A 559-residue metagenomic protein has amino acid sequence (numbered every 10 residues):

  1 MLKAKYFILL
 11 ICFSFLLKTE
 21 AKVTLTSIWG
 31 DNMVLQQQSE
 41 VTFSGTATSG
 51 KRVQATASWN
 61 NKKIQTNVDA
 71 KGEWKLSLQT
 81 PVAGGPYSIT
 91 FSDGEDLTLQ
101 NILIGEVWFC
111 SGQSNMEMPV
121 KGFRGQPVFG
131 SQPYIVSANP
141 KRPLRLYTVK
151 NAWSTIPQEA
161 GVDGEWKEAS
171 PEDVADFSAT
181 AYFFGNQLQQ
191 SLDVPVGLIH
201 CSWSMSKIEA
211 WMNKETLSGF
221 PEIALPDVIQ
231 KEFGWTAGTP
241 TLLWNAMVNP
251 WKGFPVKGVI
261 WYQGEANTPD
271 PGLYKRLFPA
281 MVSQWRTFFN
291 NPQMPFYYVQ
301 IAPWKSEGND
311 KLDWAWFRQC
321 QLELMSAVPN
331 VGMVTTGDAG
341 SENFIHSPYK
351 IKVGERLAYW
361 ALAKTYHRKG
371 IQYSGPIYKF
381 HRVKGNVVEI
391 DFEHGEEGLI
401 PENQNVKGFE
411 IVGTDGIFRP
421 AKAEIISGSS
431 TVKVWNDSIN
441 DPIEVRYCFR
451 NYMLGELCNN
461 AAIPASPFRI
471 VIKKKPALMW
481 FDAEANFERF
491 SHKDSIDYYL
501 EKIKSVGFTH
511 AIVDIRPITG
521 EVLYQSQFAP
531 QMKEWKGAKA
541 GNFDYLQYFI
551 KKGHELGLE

Functional and structural regions predicted by a protein language model:
M1-K22: Bacterial Sec-dependent N-terminal signal peptides
K22-K473: Cell-envelope and extracellular/periplasmic
L243-V248, R489-K504: Short, acidic/polar
K473-K493: Boundary/entry segment of secreted carbohydrate-active catalytic domains
P476-W480, H510-I512, G557-E559: Structural preference for beta-strand elements that scaffold enzyme active sites
S495-G520: Catalytic domains of carbohydrate-active enzymes, especially glycoside hydrolases
L500, I518-E559: Aromatic-lined substrate-binding rim segments of carbohydrate-active enzymes
